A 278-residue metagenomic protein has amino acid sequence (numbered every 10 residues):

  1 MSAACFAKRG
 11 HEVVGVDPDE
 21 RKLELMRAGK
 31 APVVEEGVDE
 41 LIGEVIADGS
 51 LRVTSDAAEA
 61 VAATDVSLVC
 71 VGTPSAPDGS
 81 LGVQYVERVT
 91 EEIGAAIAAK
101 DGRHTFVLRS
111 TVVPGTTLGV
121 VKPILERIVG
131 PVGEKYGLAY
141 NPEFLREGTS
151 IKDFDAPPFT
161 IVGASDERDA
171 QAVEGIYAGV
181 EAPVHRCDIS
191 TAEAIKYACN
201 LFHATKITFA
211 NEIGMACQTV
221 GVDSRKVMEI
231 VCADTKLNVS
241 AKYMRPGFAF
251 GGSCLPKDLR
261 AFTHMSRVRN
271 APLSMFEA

Functional and structural regions predicted by a protein language model:
M1-K30: NAD(P)+-binding Rossmann beta1-loop-alpha1 motif at the extreme N-terminus of oxidoreductases
S2-C5, L259-E277: ATP-dependent carboxylate/acyl-activation modules
K30-L51: N-terminal glycine-rich dinucleotide-binding loop that anchors FAD/FMN and/or NAD(P) in oxidoreductases
R52-D56: Short acidic-hydrophobic, aromatic-tinged amphipathic segments that line or gate anion-handling sites
A63-T64: An anion/phosphate-binding loop that grips the pyrophosphate of nucleotide cofactors and donors
S67-V69, L108: Redox-cofactor binding/interface segments in oxidoreductases and associated redox assembly factors
P74-F144: Rossmann-like NAD(P)(H) cofactor-binding subdomain of soluble oxidoreductases
V121-V239, M265-P272: Internal alpha-helical scaffold of NAD(P)-dependent oxidoreductase catalytic cores
